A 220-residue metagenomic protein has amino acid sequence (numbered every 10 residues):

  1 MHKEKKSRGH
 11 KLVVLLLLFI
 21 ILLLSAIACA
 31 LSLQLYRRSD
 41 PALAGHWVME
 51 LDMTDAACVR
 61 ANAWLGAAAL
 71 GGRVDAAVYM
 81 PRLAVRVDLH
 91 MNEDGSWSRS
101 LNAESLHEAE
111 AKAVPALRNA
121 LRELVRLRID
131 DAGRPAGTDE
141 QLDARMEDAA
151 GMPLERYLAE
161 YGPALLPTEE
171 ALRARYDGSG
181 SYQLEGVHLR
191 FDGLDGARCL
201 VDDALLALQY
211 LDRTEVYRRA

Functional and structural regions predicted by a protein language model:
K5-L24: N-terminal Sec-pathway targeting helices
L22-S32: Hydrophobic alpha-helical membrane-insertion segments, chiefly the h-region of N-terminal signal peptides
L33-V48, N92: N-terminal helix-cap/turn-to-beta initiation motif at the start of protein domains
W47-E50, D212: Short beta-strand edge/turn micro-motifs at domain boundaries
M49-A57: Short polar catalytic/cofactor-binding loops
C58-H188, L211: N-terminal glycine/threonine-rich, aromatic-flanked beta-hairpin/loop signature
D202-L211: Short, exposed beta-strand-loop hairpins at the edges of beta-sheets in extracellular/periplasmic proteins
R219-A220: Short, solvent-exposed mixed-charge patches
